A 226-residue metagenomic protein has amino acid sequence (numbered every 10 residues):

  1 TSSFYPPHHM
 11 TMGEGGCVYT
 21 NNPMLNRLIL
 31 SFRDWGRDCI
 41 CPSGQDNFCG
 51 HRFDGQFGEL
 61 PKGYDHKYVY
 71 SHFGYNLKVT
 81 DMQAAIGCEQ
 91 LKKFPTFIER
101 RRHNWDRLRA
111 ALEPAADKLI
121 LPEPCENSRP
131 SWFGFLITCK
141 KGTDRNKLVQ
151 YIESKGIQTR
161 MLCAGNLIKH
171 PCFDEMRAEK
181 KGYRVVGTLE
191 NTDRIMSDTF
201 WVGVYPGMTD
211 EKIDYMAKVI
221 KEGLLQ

Functional and structural regions predicted by a protein language model:
T1-M12, R27, K67-V69: Conserved active-site segment immediately N-terminal to the catalytic lysine that forms the internal aldimine
M12-G15, G87: Adenylate-forming
N21-Q226: PLP-dependent aminotransferase class I/II
